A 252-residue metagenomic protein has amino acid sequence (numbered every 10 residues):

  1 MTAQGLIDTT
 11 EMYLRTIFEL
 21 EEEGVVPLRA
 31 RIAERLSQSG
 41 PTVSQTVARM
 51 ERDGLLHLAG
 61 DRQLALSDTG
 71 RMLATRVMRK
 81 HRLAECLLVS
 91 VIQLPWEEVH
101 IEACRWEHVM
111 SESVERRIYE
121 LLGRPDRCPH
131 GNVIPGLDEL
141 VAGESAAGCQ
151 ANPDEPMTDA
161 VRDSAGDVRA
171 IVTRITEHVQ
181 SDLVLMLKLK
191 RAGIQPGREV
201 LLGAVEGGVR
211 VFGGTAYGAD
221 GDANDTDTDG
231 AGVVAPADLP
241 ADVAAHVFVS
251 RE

Functional and structural regions predicted by a protein language model:
M1-S37: Extreme N-terminal segment that seeds HTH/winged-HTH DNA-binding domains in transcriptional regulators
P41: Key DNA-contact positions within bacterial/archaeal DNA-binding proteins
V47-A48: Short, hydrophobic-biased segments on the C-terminal half of alpha helices that form "recognition helices"
E51-A59: A short, conserved structural fragment
R62-H81: Basic, amphipathic "hinge/linker" alpha-helix immediately C-terminal to the N-terminal HTH DNA-binding motif
H108-D242: Mid-protein regulatory/catalytic core that forms ligand/cofactor-binding pockets and protein-protein interaction
